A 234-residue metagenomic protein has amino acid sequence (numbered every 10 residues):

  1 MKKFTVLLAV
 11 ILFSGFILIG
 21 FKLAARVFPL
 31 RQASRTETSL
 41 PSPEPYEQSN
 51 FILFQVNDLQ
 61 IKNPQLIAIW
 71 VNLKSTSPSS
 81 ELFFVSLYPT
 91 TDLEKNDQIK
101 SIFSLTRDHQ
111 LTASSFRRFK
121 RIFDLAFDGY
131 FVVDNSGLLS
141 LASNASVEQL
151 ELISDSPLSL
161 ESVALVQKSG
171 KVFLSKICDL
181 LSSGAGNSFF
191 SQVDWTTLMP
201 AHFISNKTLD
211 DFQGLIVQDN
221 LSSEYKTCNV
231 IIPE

Functional and structural regions predicted by a protein language model:
K2-V6, V10-E234: Non-catalytic, solvent-exposed segments at the cell envelope interface
